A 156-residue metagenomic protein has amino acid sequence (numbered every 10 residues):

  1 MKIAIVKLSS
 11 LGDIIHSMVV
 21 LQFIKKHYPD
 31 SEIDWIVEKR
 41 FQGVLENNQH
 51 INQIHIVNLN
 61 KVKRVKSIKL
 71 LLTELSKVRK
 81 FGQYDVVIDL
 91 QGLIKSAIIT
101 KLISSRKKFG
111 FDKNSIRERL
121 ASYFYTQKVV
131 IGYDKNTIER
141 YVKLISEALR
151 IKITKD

Functional and structural regions predicted by a protein language model:
M1-D156: Catalytic machinery of carbohydrate-active enzymes, primarily nucleotide-sugar-dependent glycosyltransferases
